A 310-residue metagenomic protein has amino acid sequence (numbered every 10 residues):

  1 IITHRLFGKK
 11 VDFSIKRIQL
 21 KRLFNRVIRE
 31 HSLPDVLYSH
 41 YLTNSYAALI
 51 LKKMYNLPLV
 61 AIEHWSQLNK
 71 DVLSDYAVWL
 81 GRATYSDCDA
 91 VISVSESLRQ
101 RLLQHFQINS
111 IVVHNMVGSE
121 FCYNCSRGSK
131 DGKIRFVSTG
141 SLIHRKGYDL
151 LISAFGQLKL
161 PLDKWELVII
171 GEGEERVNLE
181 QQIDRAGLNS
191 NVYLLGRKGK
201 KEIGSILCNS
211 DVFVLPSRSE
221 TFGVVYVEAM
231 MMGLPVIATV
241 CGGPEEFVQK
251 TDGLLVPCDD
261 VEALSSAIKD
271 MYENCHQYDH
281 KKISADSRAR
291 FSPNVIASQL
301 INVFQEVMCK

Functional and structural regions predicted by a protein language model:
S39-N44: Short His-centered aromatic/hydrophobic patch
S97, M116: Carbohydrate-associated surface elements
S129-K146, I152-F155, V168: Conserved donor-binding/catalytic core segment of Leloir-type glycosyltransferases
E180-K198: Nucleotide-activated donor-binding/catalytic signature segment of Leloir-type glycosyltransferases, i.e., the conserved
R197-K198, S205-S210: Short alpha-helical donor nucleotide-sugar binding micro-motif in glycosyltransferases
R218: Aromatic "clamp/platform" in nucleotide-sugar-dependent glycosyltransferases that forms part of the donor/acceptor
P235-A238: Short hydrophobic beta-strand element within catalytic cores of glycosyltransferases and related nucleotide-activated
K250, L254-V261, D270-H276: Conserved acidic donor-binding segment of nucleotide-sugar-dependent glycosyltransferases
